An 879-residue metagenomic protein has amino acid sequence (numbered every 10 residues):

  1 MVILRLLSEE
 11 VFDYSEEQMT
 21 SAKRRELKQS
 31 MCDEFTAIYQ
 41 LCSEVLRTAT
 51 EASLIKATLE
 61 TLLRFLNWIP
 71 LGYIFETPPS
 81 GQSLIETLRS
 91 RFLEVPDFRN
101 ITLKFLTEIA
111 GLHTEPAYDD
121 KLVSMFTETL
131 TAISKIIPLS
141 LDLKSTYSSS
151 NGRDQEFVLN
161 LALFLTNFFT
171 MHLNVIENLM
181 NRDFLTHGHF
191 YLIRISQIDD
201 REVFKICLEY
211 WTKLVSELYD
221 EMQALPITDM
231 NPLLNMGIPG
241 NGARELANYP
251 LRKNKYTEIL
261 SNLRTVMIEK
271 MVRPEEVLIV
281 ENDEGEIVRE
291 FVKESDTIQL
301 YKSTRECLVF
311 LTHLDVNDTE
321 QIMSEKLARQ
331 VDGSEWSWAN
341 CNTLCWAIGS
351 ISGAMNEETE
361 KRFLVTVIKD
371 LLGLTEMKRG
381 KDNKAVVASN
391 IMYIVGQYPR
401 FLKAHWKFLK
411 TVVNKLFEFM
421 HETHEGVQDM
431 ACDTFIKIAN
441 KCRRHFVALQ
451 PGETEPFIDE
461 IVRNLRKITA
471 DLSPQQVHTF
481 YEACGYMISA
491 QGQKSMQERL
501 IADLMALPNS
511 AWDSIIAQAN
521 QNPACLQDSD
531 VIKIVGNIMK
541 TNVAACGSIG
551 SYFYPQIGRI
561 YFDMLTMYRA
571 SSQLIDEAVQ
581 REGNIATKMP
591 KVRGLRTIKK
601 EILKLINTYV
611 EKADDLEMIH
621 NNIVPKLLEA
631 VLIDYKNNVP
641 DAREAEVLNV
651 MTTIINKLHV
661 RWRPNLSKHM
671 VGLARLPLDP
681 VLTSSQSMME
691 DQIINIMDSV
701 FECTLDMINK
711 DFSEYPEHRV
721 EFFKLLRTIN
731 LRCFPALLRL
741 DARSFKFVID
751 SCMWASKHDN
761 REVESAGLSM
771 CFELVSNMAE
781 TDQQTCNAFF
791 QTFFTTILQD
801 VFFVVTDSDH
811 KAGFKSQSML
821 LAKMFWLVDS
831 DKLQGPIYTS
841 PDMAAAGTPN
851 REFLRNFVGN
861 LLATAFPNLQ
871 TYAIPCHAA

Functional and structural regions predicted by a protein language model:
M1-A879: Karyopherin-beta/Importin-beta family HEAT-repeat alpha-solenoid scaffold
